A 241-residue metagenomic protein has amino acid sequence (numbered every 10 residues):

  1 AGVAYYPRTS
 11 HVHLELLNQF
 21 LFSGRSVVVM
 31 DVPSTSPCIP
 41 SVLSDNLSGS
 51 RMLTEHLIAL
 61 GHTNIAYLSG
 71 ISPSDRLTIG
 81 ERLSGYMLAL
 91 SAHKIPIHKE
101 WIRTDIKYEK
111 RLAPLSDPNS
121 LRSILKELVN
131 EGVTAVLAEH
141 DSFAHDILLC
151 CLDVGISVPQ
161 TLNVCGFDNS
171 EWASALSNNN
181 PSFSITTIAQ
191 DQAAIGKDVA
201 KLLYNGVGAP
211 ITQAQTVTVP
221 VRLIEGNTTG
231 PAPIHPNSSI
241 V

Functional and structural regions predicted by a protein language model:
A1-E55, A59, L125-E131, S142 (+1 more regions): Alpha-helical recognition/docking segments in bacterial nutrient-uptake and carbohydrate-utilization systems
Y6, L60, L68, T78 (+3 more regions): Replace "coordinates the UDP/GDP/TDP-sugar" with "coordinates nucleotide-activated sugar donors
R8-S10, I71-R76, Y108-K110: Short histidine/acidic/glycine/proline-rich micro-motifs that form metal- and phosphate-coordinating active-site loops
P40-Y67, S84, L88, L115-K126 (+1 more regions): Hydrophobic alpha-helical segments within soluble ligand-binding/sensing domains
R51-H93, Q215-T228: An alpha-beta-alpha
T63-N64, I97-W101, S157-V164: Short acidic capping loops at alpha-helix termini that bridge into adjacent secondary structure
M87-P118: Short beta-strand elements in bilobed, periplasmic/extracellular small-molecule ligand-binding domains
R122-I240: Flexible loop/turn connectors
